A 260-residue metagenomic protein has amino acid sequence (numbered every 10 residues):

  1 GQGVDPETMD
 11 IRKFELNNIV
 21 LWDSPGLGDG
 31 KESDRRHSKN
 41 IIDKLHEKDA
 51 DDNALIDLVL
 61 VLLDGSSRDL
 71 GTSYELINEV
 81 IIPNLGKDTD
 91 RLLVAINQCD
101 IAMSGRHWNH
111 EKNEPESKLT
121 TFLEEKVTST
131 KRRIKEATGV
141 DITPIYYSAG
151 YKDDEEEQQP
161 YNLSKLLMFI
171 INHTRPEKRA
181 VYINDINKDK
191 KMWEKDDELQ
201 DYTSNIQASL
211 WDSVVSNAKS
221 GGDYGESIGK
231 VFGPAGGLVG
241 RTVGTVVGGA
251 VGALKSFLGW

Functional and structural regions predicted by a protein language model:
G1-V20, G28-D212: Conserved GTPase G-domain substructure that encodes guanine base recognition and part of the catalytic core, centered
D23: Conserved active-site aspartate in kinases
N205-W260: Membrane-inserting effector segments that mediate pore formation, membrane fusion, or transient membrane insertion
